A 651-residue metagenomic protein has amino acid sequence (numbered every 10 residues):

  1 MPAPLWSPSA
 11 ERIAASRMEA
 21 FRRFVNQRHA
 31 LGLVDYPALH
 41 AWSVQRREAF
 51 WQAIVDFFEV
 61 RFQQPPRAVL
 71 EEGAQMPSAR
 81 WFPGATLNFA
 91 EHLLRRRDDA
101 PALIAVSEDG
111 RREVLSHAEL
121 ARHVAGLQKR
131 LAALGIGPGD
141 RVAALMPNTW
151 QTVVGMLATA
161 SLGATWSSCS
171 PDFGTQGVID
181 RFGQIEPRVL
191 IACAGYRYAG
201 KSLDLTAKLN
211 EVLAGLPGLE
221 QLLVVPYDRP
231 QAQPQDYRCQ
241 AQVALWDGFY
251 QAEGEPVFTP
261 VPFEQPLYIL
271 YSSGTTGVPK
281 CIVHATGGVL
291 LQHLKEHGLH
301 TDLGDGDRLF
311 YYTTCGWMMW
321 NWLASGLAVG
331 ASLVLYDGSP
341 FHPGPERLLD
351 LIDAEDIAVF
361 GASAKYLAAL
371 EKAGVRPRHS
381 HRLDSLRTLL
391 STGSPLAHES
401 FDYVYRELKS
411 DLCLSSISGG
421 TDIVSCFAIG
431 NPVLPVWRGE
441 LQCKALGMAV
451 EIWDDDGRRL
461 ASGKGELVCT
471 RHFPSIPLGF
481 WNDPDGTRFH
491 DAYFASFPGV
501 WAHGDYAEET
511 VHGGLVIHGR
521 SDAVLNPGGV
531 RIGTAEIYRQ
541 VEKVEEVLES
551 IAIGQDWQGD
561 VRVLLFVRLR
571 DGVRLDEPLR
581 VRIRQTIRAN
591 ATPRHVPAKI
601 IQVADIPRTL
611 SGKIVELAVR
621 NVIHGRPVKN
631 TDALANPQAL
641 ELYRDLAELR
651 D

Functional and structural regions predicted by a protein language model:
M1-L115, E119-K129, G215-G218, P226-C239 (+1 more regions): N-lobe entry segment of adenylate-forming
A38-W42, A90, L103-L157, G174-I179 (+2 more regions): Conserved AMP-binding/adenylate-forming core of the ANL superfamily
D99-P101, L223-V224, Y237-Y271, V278 (+3 more regions): Conserved pre-ATP/AMP-binding loop-to-beta segment of ANL
A144, C169, F173-G195, L209 (+13 more regions): AMP-binding/adenylate-forming catalytic core of the ANL superfamily
P147, V189-K208, R229, T314 (+4 more regions): Adenylate-forming
S161-D247, E355-D356, S363-A364: Structural core segment of the AMP-binding/adenylate-forming
G288-R308, M318-A358, A373: Conserved AMP-binding/adenylation subdomain of ANL enzymes
L299, D353, R387-G514, R520-V524 (+1 more regions): Conserved AMP-binding/adenylate-forming
